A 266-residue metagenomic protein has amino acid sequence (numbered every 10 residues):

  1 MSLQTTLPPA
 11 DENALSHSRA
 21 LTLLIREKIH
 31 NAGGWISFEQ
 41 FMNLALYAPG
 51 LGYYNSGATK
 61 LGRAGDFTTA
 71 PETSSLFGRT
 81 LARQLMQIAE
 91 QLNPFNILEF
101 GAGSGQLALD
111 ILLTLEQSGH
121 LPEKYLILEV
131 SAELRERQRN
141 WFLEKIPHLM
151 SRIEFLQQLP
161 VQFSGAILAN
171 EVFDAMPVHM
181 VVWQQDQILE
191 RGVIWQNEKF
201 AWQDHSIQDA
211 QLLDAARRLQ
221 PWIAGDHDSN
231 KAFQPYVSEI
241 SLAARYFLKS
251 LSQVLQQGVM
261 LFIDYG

Functional and structural regions predicted by a protein language model:
S2-F100, S104-F163: Rossmann-like AdoMet
A14, E27, Q162-G266: Class I S-adenosyl-L-methionine
